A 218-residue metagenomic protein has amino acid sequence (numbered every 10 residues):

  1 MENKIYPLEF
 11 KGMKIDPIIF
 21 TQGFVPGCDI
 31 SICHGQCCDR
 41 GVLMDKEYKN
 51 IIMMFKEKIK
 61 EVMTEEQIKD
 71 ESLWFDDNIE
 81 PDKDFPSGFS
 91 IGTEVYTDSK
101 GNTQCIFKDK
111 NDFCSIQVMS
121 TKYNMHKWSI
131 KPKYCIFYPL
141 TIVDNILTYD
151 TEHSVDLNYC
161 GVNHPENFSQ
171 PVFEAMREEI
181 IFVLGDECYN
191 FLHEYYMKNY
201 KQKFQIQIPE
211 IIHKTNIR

Functional and structural regions predicted by a protein language model:
M1-R218: Short loop/turn segments that flank or connect secondary-structure elements
